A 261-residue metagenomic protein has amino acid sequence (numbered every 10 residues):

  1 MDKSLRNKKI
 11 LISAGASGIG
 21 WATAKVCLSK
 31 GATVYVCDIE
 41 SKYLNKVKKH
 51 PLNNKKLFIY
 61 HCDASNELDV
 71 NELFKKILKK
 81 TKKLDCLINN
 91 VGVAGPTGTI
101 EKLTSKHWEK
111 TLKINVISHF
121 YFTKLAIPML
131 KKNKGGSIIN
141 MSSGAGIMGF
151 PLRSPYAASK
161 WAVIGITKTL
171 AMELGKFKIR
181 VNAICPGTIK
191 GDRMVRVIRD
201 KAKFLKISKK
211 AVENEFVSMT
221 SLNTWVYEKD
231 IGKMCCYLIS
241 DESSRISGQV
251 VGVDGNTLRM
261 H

Functional and structural regions predicted by a protein language model:
S4, A94-T97, M148, C235-C236 (+1 more regions): Short C-terminal tail/terminal secondary-structure segment of NAD(P)H-dependent dehydrogenase/reductase domains
A16-S17: Conserved glycine-rich cofactor-binding loop
G98-I100, T104-L112, F216: Substrate-binding pocket helix/loop in short-chain dehydrogenase/reductase
T123, S159, T167: Active-site helix of classical SDR
S143: Residue(s) in the substrate-gating loop at a strand-loop-helix junction that position the organic substrate next
G175, R180, I246-G248: Short, small/polar-rich loop/turn modules that mediate ligand/substrate recognition or access, typified
A183, I207-E242, I246, V253-G255: C-terminal helical subdomain
